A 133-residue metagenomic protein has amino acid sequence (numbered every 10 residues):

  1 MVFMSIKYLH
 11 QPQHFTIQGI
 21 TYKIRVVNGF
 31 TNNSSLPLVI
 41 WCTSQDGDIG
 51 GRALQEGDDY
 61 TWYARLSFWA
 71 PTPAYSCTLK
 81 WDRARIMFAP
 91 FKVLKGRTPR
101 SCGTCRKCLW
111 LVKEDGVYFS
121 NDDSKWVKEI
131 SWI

Functional and structural regions predicted by a protein language model:
M1-P73, T78-I133: Intrinsically disordered, low-complexity segments enriched in small/polar residues
